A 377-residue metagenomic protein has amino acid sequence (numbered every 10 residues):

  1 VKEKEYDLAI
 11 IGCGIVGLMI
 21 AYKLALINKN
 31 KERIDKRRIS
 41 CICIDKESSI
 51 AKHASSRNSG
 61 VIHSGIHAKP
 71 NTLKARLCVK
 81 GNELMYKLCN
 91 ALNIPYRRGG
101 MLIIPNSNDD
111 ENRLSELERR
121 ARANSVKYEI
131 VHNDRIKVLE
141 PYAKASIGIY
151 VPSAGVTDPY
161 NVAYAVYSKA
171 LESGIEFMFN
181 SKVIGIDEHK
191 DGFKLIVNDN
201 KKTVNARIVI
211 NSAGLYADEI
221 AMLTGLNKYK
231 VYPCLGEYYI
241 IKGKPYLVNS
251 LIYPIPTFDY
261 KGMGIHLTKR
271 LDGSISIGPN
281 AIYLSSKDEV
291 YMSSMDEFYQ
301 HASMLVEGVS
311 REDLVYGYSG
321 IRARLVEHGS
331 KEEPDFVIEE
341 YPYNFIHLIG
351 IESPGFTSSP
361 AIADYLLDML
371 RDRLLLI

Functional and structural regions predicted by a protein language model:
K2-V16: Beta1/beta-strand and adjacent pyrophosphate-binding region of the FAD-binding site in flavoprotein oxidoreductases
E3-E5, A68, P95-P105, I130-N133 (+4 more regions): Helix-loop-beta segment of a Rossmann-like dinucleotide-binding subdomain
A9-I11, V204-Y216, A363: Short hydrophobic core segments
A25-S56: Glycine-rich FAD pyrophosphate-binding loop
G60-R135, G264-I265: Dinucleotide-binding Rossmann-like beta1-alpha1 core, especially the glycine-rich loop that anchors the ADP
P70-K80, I104-R113, I149-S168, V290-S293 (+1 more regions): Short beta-strand to alpha-helix junction loop
I94-Y96, S212-Y343: Active-site substrate-recognition segment that forms the wall of the catalytic cavity or substrate channel
I149-R207, P360, M369: Helical element adjacent to the flavin cofactor pocket in flavoenzyme catalytic cores
